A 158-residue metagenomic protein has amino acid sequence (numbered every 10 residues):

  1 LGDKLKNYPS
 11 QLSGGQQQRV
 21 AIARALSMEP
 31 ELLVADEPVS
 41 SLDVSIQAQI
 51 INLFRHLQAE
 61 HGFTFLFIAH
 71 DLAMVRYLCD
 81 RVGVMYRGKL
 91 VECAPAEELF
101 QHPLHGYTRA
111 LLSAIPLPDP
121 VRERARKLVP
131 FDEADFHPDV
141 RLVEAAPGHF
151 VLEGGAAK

Functional and structural regions predicted by a protein language model:
Y8, S27-E31: A short, proline-enriched helix->beta-strand linker immediately N-terminal to the Walker B motif in ABC-type P-loop
Y8-L12, Q16: Conserved ABC ATPase signature
I22, I50: Hydrophobic anchor residue at the start of the ABC signature
V75-Y77: A short, surface-exposed alpha-helical micro-motif characterized by mixed small hydrophobic and charged/polar residues
R81, C93: Short, glycine/charged-rich "phosphate-handling" switch motifs in NTP-dependent and phosphotransfer domains
P95-K158: Charged, flexible cofactor/metal-binding loops and thiol motifs
